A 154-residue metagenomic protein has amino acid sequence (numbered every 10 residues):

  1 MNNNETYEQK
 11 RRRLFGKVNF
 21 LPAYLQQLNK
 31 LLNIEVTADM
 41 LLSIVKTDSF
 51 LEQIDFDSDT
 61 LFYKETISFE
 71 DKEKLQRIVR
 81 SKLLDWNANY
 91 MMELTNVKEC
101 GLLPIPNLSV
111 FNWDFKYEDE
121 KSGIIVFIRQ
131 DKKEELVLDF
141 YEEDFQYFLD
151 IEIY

Functional and structural regions predicted by a protein language model:
M1-E143, I151-Y154: Structured alpha/beta or helical-core interaction and ligand-binding surfaces enriched in interleaved
